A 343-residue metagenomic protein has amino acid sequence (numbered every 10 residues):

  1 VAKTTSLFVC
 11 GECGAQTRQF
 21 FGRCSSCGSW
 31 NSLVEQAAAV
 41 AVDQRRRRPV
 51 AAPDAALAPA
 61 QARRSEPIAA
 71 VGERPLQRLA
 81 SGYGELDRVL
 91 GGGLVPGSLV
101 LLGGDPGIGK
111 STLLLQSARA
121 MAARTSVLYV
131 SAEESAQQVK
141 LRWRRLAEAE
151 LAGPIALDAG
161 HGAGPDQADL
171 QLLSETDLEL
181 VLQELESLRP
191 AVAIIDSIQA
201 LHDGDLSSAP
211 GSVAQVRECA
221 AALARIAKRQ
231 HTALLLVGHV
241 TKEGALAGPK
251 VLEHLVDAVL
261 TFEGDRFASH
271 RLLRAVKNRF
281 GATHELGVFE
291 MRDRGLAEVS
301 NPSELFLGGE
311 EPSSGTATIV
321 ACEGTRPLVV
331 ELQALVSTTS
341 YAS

Functional and structural regions predicted by a protein language model:
A2-T5, R18-Q19: Flanking scaffold residues of small Cys/His-coordinated metal-binding clusters
S6, S25-L33, A39-G72, E186-P190 (+2 more regions): Conserved P-loop NTPase
E12-A15, Q19-N31: Cysteine-rich micro-motifs
S32, P106-I108, E133-Q137, R145 (+9 more regions): Conserved nucleotide-binding/hydrolysis micro-motifs of P-loop NTPases
A37-Y129, E133, Q137, R142 (+4 more regions): Extended interfacial segments that mediate partner engagement and assembly in macromolecular machines
G97, D105, T112-S117, M121-A222 (+1 more regions): Conserved inter-motif catalytic segment of the P-loop NTP-binding fold
W143, A245-L255: Short regulatory helix/loop adjacent to the ATP-binding pocket of P-loop NTPases
A214-L235, H239, L255-R266: Substrate-engagement module of ASCE P-loop NTPases
